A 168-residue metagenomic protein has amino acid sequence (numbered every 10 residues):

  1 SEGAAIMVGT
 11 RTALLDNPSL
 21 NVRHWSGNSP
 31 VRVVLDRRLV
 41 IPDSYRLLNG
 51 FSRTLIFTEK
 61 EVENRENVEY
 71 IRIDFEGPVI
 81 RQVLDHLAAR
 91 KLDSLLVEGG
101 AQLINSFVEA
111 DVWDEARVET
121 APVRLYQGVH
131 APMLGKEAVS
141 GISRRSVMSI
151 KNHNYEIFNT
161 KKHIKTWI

Functional and structural regions predicted by a protein language model:
S1-I168: Enzymes that bind and transform nitrogen-containing heteroaromatic metabolites
